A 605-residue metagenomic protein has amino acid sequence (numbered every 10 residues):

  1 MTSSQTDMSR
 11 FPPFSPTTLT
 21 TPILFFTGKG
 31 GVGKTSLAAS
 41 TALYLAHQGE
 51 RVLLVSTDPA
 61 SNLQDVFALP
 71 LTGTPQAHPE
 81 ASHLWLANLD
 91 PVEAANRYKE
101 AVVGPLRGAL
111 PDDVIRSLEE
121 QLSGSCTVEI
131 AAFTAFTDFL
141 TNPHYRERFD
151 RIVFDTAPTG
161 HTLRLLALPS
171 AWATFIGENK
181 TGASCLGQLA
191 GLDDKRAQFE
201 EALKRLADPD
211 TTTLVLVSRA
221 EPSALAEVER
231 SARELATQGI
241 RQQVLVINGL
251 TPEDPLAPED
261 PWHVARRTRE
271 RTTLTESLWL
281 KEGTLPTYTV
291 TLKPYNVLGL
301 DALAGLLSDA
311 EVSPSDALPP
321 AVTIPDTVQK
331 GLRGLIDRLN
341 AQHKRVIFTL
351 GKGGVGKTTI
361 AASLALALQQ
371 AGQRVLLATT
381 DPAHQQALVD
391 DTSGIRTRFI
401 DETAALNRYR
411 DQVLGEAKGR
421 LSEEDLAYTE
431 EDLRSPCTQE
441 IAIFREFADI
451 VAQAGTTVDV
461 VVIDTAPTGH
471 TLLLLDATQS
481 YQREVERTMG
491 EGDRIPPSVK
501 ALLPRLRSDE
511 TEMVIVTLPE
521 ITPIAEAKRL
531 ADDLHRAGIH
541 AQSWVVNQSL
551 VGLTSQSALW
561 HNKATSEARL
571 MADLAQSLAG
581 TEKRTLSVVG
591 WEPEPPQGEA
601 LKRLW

Functional and structural regions predicted by a protein language model:
T2-T18, P70, L203-K344, R507-T511 (+1 more regions): C-terminal lobe/tail of nucleotide-utilizing enzymes
T18, L45-Q48, H78-E80, N142-E147 (+7 more regions): Conserved catalytic network of the ASCE P-loop NTPase/AAA+ motor domain
F25-F26, T41-L45, L53-P59, L63 (+12 more regions): Short, structured motif recognition centered on aromatic/hydrophobic residues
F25-L89, T156, L166-S170, F348-A405 (+1 more regions): Walker A/P-loop NTP-binding active-site region of P-loop NTPases, recognizing the glycine-rich GxxxxGKT/S
L37-A38, Q64-A68, Y98-E100, L163-L168 (+9 more regions): Short acidic, glycine/serine/threonine-rich loops at helix termini
P59-N62, P91-A95, P158-H161, S170 (+10 more regions): Conserved nucleotide-binding/hydrolysis micro-motifs of P-loop NTPases
S61-T127, H384-R434: P-loop NTPase motor core
R107-E221, A226-R230, R420-E520, E526-R529: Phosphate/Mg2+-binding loops and adjacent switch elements in nucleotide/diphosphate-handling enzyme cores
